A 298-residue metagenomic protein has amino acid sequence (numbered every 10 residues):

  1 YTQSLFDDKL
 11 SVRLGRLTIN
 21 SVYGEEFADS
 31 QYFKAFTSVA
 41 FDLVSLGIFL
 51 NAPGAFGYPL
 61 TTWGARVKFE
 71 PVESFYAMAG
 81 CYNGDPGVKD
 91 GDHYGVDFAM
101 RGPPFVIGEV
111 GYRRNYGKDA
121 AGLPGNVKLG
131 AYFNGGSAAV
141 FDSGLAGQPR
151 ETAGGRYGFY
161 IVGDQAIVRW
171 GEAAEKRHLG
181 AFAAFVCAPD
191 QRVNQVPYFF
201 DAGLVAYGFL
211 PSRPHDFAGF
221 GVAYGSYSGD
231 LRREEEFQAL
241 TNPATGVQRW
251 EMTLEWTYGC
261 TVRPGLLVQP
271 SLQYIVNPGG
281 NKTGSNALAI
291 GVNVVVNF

Functional and structural regions predicted by a protein language model:
Y1, T61-V67, P104-V110, Y157-I161 (+3 more regions): Hydrophobic, lipid-facing positions within transmembrane beta-strands of outer-membrane proteins
Y1-P86, V193-D201, A206-E235: Outer membrane beta-barrel
T2-F6, K68-E70, G111-G117, A166-V168 (+3 more regions): Structural signature of outer-membrane beta-barrel channels/translocons
F6-K9, S74, N115-N126, V168-L179 (+2 more regions): Short loop/turn motifs that connect adjacent beta-strands in outer-membrane beta-barrel proteins
V12-R16, A77-N83, V127-F133, L179-C187 (+4 more regions): Transmembrane beta-barrel strands of outer-membrane/channel proteins
A55-G57, V96-G102, P149-Y157, R192-V196 (+2 more regions): Replace "Gram-negative outer membrane beta-barrel proteins" with "bacterial and organellar outer membrane beta-barrel
D85-V162: Surface-exposed beta-loop-beta
F220, N286-F298: Outer-membrane beta-barrel "beta-signal"
